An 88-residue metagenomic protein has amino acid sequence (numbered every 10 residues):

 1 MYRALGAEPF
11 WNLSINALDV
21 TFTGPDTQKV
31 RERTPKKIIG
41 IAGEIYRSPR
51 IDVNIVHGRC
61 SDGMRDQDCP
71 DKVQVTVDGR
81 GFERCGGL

Functional and structural regions predicted by a protein language model:
M1-L88: Cysteine-centric segments in proteins
